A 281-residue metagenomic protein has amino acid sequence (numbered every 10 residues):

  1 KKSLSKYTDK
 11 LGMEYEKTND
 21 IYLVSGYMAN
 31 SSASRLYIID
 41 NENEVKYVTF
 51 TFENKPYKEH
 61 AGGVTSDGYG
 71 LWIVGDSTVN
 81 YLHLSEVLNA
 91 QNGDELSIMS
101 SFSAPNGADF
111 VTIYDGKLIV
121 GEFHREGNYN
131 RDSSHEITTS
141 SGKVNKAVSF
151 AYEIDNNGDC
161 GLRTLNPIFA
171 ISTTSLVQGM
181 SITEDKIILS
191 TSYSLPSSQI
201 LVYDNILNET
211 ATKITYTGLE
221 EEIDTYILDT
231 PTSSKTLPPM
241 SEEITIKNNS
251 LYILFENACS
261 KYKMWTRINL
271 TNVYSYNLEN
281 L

Functional and structural regions predicted by a protein language model:
K1-K6, V45-P56, L88-G107, V148 (+2 more regions): Surface-exposed loop and turn segments in beta-propeller and other repeat-based domains that flank or scaffold
K2-S32: Beta-strand-rich domains and repeat architectures in extracellular enzymes and scaffolds, especially beta-propellers
Y7-E14, P56-G63, F102-I113, T174-G179 (+1 more regions): Repeated scaffold domains used in trafficking and secretory/extracellular systems, primarily beta-propellers
D9-L11, S34-Y37, N43-Y69: Blade-loop segments of beta-propeller domains
T18-D20, G68-Y69, D115-K117, E184-K186 (+1 more regions): Short coil/turn segments that connect the beta-strands within blades of beta-propeller domains
S25-A29, D76-T78, E122-E126, N130 (+4 more regions): Short loop/turn segments immediately following the C-termini of beta-strands
A33-E42, H83-E95, S133-N157, S198-G218 (+1 more regions): Beta-propeller blade signature
A170-L228, S234, M240-E242: Loop/turn-rich, solvent-exposed surfaces of beta-rich toroidal or solenoidal domains
